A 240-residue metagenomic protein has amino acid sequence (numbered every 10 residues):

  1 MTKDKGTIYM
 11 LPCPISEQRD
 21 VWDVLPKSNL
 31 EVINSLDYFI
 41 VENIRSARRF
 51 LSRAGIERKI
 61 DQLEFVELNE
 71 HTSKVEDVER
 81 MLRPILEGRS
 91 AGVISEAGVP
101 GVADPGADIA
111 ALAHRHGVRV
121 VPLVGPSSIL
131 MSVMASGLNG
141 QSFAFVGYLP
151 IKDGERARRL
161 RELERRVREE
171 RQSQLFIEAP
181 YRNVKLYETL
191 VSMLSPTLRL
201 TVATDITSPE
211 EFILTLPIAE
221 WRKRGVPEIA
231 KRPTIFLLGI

Functional and structural regions predicted by a protein language model:
M1-L68: Glycine-rich, flexible N-terminal cofactor/catalytic loop recognition
T2-Y9, L86-S90, E169-I240: A contiguous loop/helix-start segment that scaffolds small-molecule binding in enzyme catalytic cores
Y9, D108-R166: Class I SAM-dependent methyltransferase SAM-binding "motif I" and its flanking Rossmann-like core
I15-E17, E96-P100, P180-Y181: Short glycine-rich anion-binding loops that position phosphate/pyrophosphate groups of nucleotides and phosphorylated
I33-F39, G117-V121, S173-Q174: Short active-site oxyanion
R45-A47, G98-V99, S128, R182: Alpha-helix capping/helix-boundary segments
V66-S73, L149-D153: Conserved helicase motor
N69, D77-V118: Glycine/small-residue-rich loop that forms an oxyanion/phosphate-binding "nest" at active or ligand-binding sites
